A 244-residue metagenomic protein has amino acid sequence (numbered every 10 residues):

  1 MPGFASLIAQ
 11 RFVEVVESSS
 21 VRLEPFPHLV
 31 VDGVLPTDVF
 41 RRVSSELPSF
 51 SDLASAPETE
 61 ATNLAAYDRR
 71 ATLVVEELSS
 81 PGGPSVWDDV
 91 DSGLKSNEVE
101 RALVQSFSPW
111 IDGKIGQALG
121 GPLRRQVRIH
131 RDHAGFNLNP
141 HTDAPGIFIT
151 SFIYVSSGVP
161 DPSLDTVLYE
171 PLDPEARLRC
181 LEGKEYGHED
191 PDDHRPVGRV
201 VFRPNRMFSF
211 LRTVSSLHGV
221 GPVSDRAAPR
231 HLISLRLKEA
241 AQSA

Functional and structural regions predicted by a protein language model:
M1-E24, Y186, A244: Fe(II)/2-oxoglutarate
M1-Q10, S49-R69, I111-G116, I129 (+2 more regions): Phosphate-binding glycine-rich loops and adjacent basic patches that engage nucleotide phosphates, nucleic-acid
I8, S18-V21, F26, H130 (+2 more regions): Short, functionally important structural connectors and interaction interfaces within domains
R11-V15, V75, G116-Q117: Short, flexible segments with low predicted structural confidence
S18-S106: Non-heme Fe(II)/2-oxoglutarate
P84-G93, E100-S243: Catalytic core of non-heme Fe(II) oxygenases with the double-stranded beta-helix
